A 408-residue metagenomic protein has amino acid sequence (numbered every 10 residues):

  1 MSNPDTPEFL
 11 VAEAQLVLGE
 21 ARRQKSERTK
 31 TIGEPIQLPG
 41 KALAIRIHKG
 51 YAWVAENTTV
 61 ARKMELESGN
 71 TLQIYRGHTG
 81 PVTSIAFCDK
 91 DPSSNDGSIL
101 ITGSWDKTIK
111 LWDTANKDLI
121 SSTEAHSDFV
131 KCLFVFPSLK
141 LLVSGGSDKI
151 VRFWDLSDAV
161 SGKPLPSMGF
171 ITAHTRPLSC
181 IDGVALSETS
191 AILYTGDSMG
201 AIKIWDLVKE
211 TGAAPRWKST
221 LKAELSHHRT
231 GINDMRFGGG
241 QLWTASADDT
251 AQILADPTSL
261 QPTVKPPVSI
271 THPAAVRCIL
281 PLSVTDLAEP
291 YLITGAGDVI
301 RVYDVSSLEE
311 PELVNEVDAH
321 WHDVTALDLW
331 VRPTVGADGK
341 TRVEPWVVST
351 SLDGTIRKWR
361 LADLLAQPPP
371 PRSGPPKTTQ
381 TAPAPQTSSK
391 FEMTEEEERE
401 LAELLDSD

Functional and structural regions predicted by a protein language model:
M1-S26, P262-Y291, A296-R301, S306-D408: Terminal intrinsically disordered, low-complexity extensions flanking WD-repeat/beta-propeller proteins
A12-K41, S68, K218-T220: A short helix->beta-strand "capping" segment at the edge of beta-propeller domains
I32-Q37, T71-G77, L119-A125, C132 (+7 more regions): Short C-terminal beta-strands that terminate individual repeats in beta-propeller domains, predominantly WD40 blades
E34-T59: Beta-strand-rich domains and repeat architectures in extracellular enzymes and scaffolds, especially beta-propellers
Q37-R46, G80-P92, D128-V135, A173-L186 (+3 more regions): Canonical WD40 repeat/beta-propeller blade segments in eukaryotic WD-repeat proteins
K49-W53, R62, T71-Q73, D91-I101 (+12 more regions): Structural hallmark of WD40 beta-propellers
A55-T58, T102-D106, S144-D148, L156 (+5 more regions): Conserved strand-to-loop turn within each blade of WD40 beta-propeller repeats
A61-E65, I109-D113, L133, V151-D155 (+4 more regions): WD40-repeat beta-propellers
